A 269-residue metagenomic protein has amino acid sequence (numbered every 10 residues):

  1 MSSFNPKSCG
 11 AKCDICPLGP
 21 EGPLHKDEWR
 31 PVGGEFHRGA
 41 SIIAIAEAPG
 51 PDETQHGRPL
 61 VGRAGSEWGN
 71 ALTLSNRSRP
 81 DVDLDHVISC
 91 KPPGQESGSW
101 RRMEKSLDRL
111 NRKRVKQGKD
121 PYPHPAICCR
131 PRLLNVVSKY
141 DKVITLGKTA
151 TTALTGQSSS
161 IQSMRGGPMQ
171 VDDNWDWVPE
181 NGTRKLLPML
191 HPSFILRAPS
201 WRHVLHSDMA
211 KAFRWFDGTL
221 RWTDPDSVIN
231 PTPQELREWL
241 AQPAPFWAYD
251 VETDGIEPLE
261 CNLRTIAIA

Functional and structural regions predicted by a protein language model:
S2-L220: A polyanion-binding, active-site-adjacent surface
E53, R58-V61, L220-A269: Conserved RNase H-like, two-metal-ion catalytic cores of nucleic-acid enzymes
